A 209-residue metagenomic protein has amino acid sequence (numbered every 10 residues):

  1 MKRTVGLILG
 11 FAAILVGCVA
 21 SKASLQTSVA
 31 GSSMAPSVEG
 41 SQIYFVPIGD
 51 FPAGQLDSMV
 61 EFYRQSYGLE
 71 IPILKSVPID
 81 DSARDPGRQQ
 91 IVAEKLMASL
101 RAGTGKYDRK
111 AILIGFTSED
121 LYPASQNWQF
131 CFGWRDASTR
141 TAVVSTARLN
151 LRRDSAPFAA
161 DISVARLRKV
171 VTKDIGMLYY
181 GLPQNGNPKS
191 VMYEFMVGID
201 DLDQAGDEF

Functional and structural regions predicted by a protein language model:
M1-I8: Bacterial N-terminal signal peptides that target proteins for export
I8-G17: Bacterial N-terminal signal peptides
V19-S21: Bacterial signal peptide processing site
A23-L25, A30: Boundary at the C-terminal end of the N-terminal hydrophobic targeting segment
E39-P52: Fold-level signature of zinc-dependent metallopeptidase catalytic domains
A53-V171, L178: Metzincin-family zinc-dependent endopeptidase catalytic domain
P157-F209: The catalytic-center signature of Zn2+-dependent metalloproteases
